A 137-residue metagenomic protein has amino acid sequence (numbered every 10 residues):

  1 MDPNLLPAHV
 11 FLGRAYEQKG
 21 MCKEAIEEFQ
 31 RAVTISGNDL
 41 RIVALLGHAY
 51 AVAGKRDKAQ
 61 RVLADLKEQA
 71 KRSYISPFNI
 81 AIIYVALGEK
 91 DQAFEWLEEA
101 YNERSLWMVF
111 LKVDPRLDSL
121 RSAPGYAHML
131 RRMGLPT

Functional and structural regions predicted by a protein language model:
M1-T137: Alpha-helical protein-protein interaction modules
